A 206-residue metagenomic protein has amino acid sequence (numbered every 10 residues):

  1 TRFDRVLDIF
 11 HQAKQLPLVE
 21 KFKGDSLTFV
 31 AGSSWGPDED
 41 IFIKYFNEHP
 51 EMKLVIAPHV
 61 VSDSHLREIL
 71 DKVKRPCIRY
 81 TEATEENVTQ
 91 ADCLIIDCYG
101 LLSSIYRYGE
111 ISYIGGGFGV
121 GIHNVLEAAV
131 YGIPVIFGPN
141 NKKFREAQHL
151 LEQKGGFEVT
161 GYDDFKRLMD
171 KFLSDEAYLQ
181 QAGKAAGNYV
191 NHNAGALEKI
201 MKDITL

Functional and structural regions predicted by a protein language model:
T1-L206: Nucleotide-activated sugar donor-binding and catalytic core shared by glycosyltransferases and related lipid-linked
